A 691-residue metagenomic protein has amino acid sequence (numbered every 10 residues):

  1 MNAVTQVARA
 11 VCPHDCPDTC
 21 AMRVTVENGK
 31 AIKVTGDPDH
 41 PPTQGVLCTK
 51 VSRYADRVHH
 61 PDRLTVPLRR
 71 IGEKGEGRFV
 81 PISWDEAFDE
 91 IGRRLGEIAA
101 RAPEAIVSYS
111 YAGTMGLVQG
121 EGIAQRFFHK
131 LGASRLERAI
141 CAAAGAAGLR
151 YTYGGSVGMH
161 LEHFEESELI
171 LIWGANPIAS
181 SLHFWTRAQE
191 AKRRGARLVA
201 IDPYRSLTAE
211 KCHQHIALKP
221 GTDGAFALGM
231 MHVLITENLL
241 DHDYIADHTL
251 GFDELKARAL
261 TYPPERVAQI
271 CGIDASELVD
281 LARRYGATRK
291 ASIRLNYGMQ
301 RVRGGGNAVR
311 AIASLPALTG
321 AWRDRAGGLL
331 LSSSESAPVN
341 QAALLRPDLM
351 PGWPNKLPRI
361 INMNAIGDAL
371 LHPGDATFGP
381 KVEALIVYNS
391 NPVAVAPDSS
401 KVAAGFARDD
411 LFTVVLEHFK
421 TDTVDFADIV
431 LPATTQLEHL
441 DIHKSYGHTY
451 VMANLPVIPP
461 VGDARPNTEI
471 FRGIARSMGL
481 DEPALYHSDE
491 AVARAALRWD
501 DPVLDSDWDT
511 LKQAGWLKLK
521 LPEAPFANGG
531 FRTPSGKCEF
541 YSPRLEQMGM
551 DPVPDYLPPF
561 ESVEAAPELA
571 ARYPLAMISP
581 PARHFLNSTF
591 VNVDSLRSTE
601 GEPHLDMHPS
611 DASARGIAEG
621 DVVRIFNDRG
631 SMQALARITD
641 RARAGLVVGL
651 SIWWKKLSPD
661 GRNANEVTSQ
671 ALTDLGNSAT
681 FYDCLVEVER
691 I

Functional and structural regions predicted by a protein language model:
M1-L239, R266, D274, I360 (+2 more regions): N-terminal export/assembly segments and adjacent metallocofactor-ligating motifs of anaerobic energy-metabolism
V11, V402, R408-F412, L416-T421 (+2 more regions): Phosphate/diphosphate-binding loops
I32, L136, D241-H242, L278 (+10 more regions): Acidic/polar loop patches that form or flank catalytic/metal-binding clefts of enzymes that bind anionic ligands
R70-P81, E86, E237-A275, V457-S535 (+5 more regions): N-terminal leader/propeptide and maturation segments of large enzyme subunits in energy/redox metabolism and hydrolases
E121-Q189, R194-I201, T208, G224-L228 (+4 more regions): Extended redox/cofactor-interaction regions of prokaryotic respiratory oxidoreductases
E210-L218, T434-L437, T449-V461: Short beta-alpha connecting loops at secondary-structure transitions that line or flank enzyme active sites
M230, L250-D368: Active-site phosphate/pyrophosphate-binding segments
V461, N467-A514, S588, V593-D606 (+1 more regions): Long, contiguous, secondary-structure-rich segments that constitute the structural scaffold of globular domains
